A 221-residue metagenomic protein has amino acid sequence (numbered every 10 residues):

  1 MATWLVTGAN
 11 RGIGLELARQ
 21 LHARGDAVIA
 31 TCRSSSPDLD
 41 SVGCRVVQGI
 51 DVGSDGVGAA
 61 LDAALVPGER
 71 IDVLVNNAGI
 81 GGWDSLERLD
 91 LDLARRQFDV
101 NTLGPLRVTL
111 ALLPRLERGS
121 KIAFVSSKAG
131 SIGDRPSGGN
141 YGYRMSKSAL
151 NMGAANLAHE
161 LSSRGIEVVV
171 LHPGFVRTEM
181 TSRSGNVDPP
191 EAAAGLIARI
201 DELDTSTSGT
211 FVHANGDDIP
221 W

Functional and structural regions predicted by a protein language model:
V6-T7, N76, K121-S127, E167-H172: Structural signature of the Rossmann-like NAD(P)-dependent dehydrogenase/reductase core
N10, G14-Q20: N-terminal Rossmann NAD(P)H-binding glycine-rich loop of SDR-like oxidoreductase domains
R24-L39: Conserved glycine-rich Rossmann-like NAD(P)H-binding loop of the short-chain dehydrogenase/reductase
V42-G56: Rossmann-fold cofactor-recognition segment
V75, V108-L112, L116, G153-A154: Hydrophobic positions on the long internal alpha-helix of Rossmann-like NAD(P)-dependent oxidoreductase domains
I80, S85-R95, K121-S162: Catalytic loop of short-chain dehydrogenase/reductase
V170-P173, S182-W221: C-terminal helical subdomain
